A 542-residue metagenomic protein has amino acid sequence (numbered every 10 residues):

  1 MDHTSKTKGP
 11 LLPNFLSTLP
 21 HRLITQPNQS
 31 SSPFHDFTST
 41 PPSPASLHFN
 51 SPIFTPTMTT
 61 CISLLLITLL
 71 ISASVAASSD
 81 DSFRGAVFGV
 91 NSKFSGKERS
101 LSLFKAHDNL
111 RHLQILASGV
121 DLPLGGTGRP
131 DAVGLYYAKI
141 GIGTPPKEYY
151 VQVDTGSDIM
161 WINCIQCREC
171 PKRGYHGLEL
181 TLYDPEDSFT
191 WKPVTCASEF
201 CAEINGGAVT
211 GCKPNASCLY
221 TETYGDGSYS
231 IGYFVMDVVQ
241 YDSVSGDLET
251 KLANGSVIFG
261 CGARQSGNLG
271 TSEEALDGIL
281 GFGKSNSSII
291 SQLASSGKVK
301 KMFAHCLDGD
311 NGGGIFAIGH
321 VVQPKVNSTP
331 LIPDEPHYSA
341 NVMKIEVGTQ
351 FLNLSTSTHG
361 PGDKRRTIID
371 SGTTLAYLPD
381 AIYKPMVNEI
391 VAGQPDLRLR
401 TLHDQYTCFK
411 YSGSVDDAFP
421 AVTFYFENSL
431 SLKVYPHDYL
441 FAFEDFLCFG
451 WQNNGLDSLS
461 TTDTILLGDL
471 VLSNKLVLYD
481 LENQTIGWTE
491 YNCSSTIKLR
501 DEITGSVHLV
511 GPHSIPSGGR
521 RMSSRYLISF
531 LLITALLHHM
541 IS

Functional and structural regions predicted by a protein language model:
D2-F15, T59-S95, A132, G143-P145 (+14 more regions): Aspartic protease catalytic domain
D2-Q26, F34-F37, S43, L47-V151 (+9 more regions): Disordered propeptide/prodomain
E148, A275, K364: Conserved catalytic motifs of the protein kinase core domain
S157, K284, T373-L375: Short, glycine/acidic-enriched loop or turn micro-motifs at the edges of active sites
W161-N163, G278-I289, L378-D380, L466-G468: Short beta-strand-centered segments at strand-helix junctions
A216-T223, N286-S291, T401-S412: Charged, amphipathic alpha-helical segments
Y233-G246, T250-S328, I332-V347, T367-D370: Eukaryotic endomembrane system proteins
